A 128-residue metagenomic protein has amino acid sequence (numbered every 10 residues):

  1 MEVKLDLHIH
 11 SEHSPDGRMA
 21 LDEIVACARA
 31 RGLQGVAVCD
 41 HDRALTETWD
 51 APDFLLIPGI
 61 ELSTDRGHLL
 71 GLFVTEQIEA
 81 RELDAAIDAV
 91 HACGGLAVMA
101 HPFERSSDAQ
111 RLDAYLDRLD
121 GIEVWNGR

Functional and structural regions predicted by a protein language model:
M1-L96, A100, S106-R128: A metal-dependent hydrolase metal-coordination microenvironment
